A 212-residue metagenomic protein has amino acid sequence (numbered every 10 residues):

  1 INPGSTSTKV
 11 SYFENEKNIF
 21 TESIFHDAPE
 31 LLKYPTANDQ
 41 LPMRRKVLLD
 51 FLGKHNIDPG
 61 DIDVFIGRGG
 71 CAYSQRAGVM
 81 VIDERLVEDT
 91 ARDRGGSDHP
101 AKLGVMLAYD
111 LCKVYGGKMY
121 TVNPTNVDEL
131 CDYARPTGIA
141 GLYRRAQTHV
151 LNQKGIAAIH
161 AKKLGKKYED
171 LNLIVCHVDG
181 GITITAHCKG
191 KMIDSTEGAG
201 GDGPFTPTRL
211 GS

Functional and structural regions predicted by a protein language model:
I1, I62-I66, L173-H177: Short glycine-aspartate micro-motif
I1-D39: Short glycine-rich, Thr/Ser-proximal phosphate-binding strand/loop in the N-terminal lobe of ATP-dependent enzymes
T8, G181-I182: Short loop/turn microsegments at loop-to-beta-strand junctions
F13-N18, G78-D89, L111, R135-A140 (+1 more regions): A glycine- and small-aliphatic-rich helix-loop capping segment at beta-alpha/alpha-beta transitions that lines
M43-H55, I156: Short, well-ordered amphipathic alpha-helical segments that serve as non-catalytic structural scaffolds within diverse
L52-P100, K118, N126-T137: Short beta-strand-loop/turn "lid" adjacent to the catalytic site in phosphate-handling enzymes
K102-D110, T121, D128, P136 (+3 more regions): Glycine-rich phosphate-binding loop plus the immediately following alpha-helix
